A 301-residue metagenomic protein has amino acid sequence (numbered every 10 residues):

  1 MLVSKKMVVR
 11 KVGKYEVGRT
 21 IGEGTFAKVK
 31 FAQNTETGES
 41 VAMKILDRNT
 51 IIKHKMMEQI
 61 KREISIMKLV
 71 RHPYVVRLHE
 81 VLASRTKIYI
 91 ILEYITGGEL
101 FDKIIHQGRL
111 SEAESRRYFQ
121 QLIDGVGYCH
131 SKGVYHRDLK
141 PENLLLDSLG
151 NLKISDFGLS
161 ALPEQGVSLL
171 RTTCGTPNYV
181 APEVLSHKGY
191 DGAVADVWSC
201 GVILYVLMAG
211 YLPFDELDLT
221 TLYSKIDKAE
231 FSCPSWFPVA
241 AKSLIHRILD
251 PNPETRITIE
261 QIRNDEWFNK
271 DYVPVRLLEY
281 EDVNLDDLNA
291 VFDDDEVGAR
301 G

Functional and structural regions predicted by a protein language model:
M1, D138, V297-G301: Polar low-complexity intrinsically disordered regions
L2-V273: Eukaryotic serine/threonine protein kinase catalytic domain
P253-E254, E260-G301: C-terminal regulatory tails of eukaryotic serine/threonine kinases
